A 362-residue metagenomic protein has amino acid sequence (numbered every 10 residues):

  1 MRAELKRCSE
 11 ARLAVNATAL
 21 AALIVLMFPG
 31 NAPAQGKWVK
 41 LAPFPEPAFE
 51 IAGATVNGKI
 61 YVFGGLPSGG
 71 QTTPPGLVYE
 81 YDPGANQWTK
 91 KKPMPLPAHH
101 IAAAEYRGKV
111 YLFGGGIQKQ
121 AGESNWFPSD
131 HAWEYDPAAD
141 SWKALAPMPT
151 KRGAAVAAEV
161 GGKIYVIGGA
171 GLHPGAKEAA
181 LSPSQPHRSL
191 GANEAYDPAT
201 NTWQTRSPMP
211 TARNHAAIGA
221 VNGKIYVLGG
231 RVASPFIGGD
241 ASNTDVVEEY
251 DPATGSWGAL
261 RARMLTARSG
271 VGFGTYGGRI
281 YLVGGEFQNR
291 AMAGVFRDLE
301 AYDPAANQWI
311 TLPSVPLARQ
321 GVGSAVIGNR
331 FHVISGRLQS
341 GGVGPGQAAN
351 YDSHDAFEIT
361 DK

Functional and structural regions predicted by a protein language model:
M1-L13: N-terminal secretory signal peptides that target proteins for export/translocation
R7, A21-A22, H215: Residue-level detector of alpha-helix boundary/anchor positions
A11, L20-L23, T311: Generic short amphipathic/hydrophobic targeting helices enriched at N-termini, encompassing Sec-type signal peptides
N16-P29: Bacterial N-terminal signal peptides
G30-K362: Kelch-like beta-propeller repeat domains
